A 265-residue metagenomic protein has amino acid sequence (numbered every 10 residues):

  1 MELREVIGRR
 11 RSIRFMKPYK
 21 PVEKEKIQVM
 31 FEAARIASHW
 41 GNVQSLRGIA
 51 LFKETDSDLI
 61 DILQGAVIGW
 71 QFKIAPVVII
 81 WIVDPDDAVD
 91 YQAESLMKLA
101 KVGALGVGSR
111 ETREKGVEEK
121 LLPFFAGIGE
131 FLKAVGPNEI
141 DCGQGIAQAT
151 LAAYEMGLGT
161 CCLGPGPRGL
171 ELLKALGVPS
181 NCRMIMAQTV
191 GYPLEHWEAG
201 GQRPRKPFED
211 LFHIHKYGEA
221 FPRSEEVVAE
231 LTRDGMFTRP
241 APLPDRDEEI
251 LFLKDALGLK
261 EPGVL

Functional and structural regions predicted by a protein language model:
M1-L265: Acidic, surface-exposed loops and disordered segments
